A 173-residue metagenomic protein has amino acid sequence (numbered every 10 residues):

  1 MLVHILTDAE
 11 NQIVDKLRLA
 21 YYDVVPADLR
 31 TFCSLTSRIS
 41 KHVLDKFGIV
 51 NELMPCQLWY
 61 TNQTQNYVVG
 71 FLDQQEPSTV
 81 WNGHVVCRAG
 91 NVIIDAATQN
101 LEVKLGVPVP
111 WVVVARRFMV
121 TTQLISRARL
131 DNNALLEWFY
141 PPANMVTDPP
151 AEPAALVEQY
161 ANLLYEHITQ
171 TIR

Functional and structural regions predicted by a protein language model:
M1-R173: A structural boundary/capping signal
